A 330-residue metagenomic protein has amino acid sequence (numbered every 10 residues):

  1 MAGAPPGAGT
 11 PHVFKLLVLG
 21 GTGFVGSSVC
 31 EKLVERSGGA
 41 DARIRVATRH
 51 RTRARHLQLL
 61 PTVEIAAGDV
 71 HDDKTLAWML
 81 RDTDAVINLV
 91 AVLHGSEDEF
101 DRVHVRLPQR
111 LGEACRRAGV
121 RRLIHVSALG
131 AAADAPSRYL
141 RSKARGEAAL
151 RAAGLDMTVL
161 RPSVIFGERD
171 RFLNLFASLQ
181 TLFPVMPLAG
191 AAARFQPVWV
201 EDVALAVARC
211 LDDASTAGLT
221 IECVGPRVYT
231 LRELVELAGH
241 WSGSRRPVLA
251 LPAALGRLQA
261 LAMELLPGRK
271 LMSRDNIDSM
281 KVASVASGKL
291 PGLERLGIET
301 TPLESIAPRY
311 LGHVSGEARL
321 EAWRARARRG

Functional and structural regions predicted by a protein language model:
G3, P11-G39: N-terminal Rossmann NAD(P)H-binding glycine-rich loop of SDR-like oxidoreductase domains
T10, C210-S273, S287-G330: Mid/C-terminal beta-alpha module of Rossmann-like enzyme folds, strongest in SDR-family dehydrogenases/epimerases
V13, V92-L93, E97-A153, M157-S163: Conserved Rossmann-fold NAD(P)-dependent oxidoreductase catalytic core, especially the SDR/UDP-sugar
G38-H50: Conserved glycine-rich Rossmann-like NAD(P)H-binding loop of the short-chain dehydrogenase/reductase
T48, R161-F166: Conserved SDR Rossmann-fold cofactor-binding beta-strand/turn motif
R49-R110, A114-A118, L129-A133: NAD(P)H-binding glycine-rich loop region in Rossmannoid oxidoreductase-like domains and their noncatalytic homologs
H56, L175-V200, H240-W241, R245-S287: Alpha-helical membrane-targeting segments
R171-F172, G190-D212, L219-E222: Substrate-positioning beta->alpha
